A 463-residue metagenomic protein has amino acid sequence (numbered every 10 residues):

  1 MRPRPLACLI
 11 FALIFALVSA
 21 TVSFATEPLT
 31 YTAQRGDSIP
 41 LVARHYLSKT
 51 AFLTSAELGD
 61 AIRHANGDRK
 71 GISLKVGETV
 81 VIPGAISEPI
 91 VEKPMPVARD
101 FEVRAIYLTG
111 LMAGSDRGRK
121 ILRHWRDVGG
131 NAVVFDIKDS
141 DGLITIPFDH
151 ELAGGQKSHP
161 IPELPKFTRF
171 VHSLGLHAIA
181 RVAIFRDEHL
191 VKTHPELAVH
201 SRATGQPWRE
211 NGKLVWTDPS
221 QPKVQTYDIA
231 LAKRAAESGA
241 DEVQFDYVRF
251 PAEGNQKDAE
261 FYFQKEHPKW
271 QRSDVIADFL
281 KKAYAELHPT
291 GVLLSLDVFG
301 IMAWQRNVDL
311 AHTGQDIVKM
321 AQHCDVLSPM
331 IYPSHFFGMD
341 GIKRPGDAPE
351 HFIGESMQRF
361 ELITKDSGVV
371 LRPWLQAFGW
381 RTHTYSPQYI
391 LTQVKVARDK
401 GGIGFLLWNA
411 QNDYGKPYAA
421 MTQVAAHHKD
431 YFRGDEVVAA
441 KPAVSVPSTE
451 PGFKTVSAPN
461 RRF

Functional and structural regions predicted by a protein language model:
A25-A51: Primarily a LysM-type cell-wall glycan-binding module
A56, A132-V134, E163-R209, E242-D246: Glycine-rich, aromatic-flanked loop segments that form ligand/cofactor-binding clefts across common enzyme folds
M95-A113, S173, F185-E237: Active-site-adjacent "subsite" loops/lids of carbohydrate-active enzymes
G114-R117, R123-V128, K213-V248, D316-M320: An active-site-proximal structural segment forming one wall of the substrate-binding cleft that immediately precedes
R117-L143, E237-E242, H323-V326, K400-F405: Catalytic domains of carbohydrate-active enzymes, especially glycoside hydrolases
V128-I161, A252-F261, M421: Aromatic-lined carbohydrate-binding/catalytic grooves of carbohydrate-active enzymes
K265-R381: Glycoside hydrolase catalytic-domain groove-lining segments
C324-G338, P349-G354, R359-A439, G452: Substrate-binding cleft of secreted/luminal carbohydrate-active enzymes
